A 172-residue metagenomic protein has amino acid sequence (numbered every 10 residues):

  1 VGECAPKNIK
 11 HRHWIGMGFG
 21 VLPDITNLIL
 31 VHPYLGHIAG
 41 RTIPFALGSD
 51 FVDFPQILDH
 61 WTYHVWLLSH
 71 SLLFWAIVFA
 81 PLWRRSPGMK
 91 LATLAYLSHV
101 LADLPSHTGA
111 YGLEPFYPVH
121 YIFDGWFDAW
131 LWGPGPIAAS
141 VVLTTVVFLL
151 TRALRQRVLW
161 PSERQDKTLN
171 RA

Functional and structural regions predicted by a protein language model:
V1-A172: N-terminal membrane-targeting hydrophobic helices
